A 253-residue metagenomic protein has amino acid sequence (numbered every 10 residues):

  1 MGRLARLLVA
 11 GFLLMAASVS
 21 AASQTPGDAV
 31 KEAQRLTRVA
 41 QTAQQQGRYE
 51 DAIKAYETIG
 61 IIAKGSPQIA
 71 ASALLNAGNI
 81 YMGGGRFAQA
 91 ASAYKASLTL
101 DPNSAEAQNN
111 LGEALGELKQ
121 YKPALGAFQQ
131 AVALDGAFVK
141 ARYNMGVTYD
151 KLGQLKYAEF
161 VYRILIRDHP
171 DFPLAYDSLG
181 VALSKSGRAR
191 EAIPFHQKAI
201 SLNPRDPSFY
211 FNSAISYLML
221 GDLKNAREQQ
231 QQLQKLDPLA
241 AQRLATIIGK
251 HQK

Functional and structural regions predicted by a protein language model:
M1-V9: Bacterial N-terminal signal peptides that target proteins for export
V19-S72: N-terminal leader/linker segments that initiate helical-solenoid repeat arrays
Q24-G27, A33, F211-K253: Terminal, low-structured helical/coil segments at or just beyond the last alpha-helical repeat
A33, P67-A71, A105-E106, V139-K140 (+3 more regions): Helix-start (N-cap) detector for alpha-helical repeat units in TPR-like alpha-solenoids, especially tetratricopeptide
Y49-T58, S72, G83-A96, E117-Q130 (+4 more regions): Structural signature of tandem alpha-helical TPR/SEL1-like repeats, specifically the intra-repeat loop/turn
I62-S66, L100, L134, D168 (+2 more regions): Structural marker of alpha-solenoid helical repeat scaffolds
S72, N76, N110, N144 (+3 more regions): Canonical tetratricopeptide repeat
